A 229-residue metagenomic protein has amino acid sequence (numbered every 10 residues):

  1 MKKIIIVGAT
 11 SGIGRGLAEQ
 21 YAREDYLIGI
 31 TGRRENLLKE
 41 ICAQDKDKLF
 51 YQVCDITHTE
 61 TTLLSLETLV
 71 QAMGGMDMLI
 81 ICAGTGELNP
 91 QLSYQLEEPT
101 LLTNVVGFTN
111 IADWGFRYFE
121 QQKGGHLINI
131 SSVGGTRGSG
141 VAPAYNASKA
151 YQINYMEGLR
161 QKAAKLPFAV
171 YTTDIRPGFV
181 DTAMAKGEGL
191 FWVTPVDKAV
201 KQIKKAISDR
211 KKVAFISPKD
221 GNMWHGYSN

Functional and structural regions predicted by a protein language model:
T10-S11: Conserved glycine-rich cofactor-binding loop
D45-E60: Rossmann-fold cofactor-recognition segment
C82-L88: Conserved NAD(P)H cofactor-binding loop of Rossmann-fold oxidoreductase domains
N89-L102: Short alpha-helical oligomerization interface
A112, S148: Active-site helix of classical SDR
S132: Residue(s) in the substrate-gating loop at a strand-loop-helix junction that position the organic substrate next
D174-I175, K186-H225: C-terminal helical subdomain
